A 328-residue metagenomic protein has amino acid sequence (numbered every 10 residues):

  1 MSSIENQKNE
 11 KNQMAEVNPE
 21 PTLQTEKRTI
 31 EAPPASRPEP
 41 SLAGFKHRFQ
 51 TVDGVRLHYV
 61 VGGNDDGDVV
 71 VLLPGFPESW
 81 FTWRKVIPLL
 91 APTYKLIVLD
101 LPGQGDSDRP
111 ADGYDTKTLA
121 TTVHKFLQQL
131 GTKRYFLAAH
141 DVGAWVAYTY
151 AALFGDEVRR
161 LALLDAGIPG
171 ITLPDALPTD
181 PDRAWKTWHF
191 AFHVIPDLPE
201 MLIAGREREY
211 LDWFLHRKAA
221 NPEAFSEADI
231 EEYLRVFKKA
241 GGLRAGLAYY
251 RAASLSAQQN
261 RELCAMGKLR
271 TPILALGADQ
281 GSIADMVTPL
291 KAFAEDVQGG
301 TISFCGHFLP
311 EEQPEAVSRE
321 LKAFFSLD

Functional and structural regions predicted by a protein language model:
S2-S3: Serine residues within intrinsically disordered or low-complexity segments
Q7-Q13, P19: Intrinsically disordered, low-complexity repeat/linker tracts enriched for polar/charged residues
E20-L57, V61-V69, I97, Q104-A138 (+3 more regions): Flexible "cap/lid" subdomain of the alpha/beta-hydrolase fold that forms the substrate-access gate
L72-G75, V98: Structural cue for short, hydrophobic secondary-structure segments
P74-F76, A139-H140: Conserved alpha/beta-hydrolase "nucleophile elbow" surrounding the catalytic nucleophile
P77-K85, L96: Serine-hydrolase catalytic-loop signature spanning alpha/beta hydrolases and amidase-signature enzymes
V86-Y94, Q129: A short, Lys/Arg-enriched amphipathic alpha-helix followed by its capping loop at the start of a domain
